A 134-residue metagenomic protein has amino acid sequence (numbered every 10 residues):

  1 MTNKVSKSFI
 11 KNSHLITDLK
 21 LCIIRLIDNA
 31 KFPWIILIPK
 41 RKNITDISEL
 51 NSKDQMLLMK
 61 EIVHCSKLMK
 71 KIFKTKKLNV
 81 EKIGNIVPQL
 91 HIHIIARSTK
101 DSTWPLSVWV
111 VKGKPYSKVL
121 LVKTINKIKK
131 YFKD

Functional and structural regions predicted by a protein language model:
M1-D134: HIT superfamily nucleotide-processing domains
